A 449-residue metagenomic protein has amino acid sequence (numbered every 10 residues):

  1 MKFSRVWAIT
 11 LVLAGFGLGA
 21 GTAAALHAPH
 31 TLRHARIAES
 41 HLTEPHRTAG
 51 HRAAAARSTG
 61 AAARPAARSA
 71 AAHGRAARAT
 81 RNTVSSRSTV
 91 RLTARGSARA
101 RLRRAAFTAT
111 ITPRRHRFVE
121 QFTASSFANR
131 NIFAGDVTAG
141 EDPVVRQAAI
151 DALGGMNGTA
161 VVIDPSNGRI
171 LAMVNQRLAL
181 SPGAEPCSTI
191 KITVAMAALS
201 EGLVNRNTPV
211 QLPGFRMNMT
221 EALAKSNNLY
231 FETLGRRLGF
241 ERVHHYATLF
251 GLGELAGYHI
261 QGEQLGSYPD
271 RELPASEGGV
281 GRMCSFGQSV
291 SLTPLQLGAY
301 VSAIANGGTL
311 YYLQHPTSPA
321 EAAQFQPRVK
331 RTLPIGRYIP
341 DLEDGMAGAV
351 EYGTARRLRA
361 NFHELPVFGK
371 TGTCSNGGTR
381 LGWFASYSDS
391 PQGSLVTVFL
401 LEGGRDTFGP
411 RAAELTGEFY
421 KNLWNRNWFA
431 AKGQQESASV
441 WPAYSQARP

Functional and structural regions predicted by a protein language model:
K2, D136, N157-A172, P182 (+3 more regions): Beta-lactam-recognizing serine transpeptidase/beta-lactamase-like catalytic domain environment
K2-S4, G17-T159, L400, F429-P449: Extracytoplasmic/periplasmic proteins that interact with beta-lactams or build/remodel peptidoglycan
I9-G17: Bacterial N-terminal signal peptides
L102-I190, M196-N207, L212-R216, G266-E277: Short pre-catalytic segments that frame enzyme active sites
T189-A197, P294-A299, E414-E418: Short amphipathic alpha-helical face segments that pack within enzyme cores and frequently flank/anchor catalytic
A305, V350, G417-W424, W428: Short amphipathic alpha-helical signal-transduction/dimerization elements
G404, G409-N422: Amphipathic oligomerization regions
